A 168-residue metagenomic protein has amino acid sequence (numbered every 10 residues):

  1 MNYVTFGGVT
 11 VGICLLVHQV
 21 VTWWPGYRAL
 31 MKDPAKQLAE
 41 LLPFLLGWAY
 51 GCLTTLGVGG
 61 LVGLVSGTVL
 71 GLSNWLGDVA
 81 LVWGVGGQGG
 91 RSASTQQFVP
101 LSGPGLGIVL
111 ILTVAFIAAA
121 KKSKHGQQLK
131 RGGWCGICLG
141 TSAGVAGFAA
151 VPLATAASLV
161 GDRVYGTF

Functional and structural regions predicted by a protein language model:
M1-T5, R28-L53, K124-W134: Alpha-helical transmembrane segments and their helix-start/interface "positive-inside/aromatic belt" motifs in integral
G7-L30: N-terminal signal-anchor/start-transfer transmembrane helix
T22-L30, V114-H125: Membrane-water interface regions at transmembrane-helix termini and the short interhelical loops of multi-pass membrane
F44-S66, C135-G147: Hydrophobic alpha-helical membrane-insertion segments
G60-V79, A149-A157: Interfacial/capping segments of alpha-helical transmembrane domains
V85-L112: Hydrophobic alpha-helical transmembrane segments
L110-A118, G133-I137: Hydrophobic, membrane-inserted alpha-helices
T141-F168: Alpha-helical transmembrane segments of multi-pass integral membrane proteins, characterized by long hydrophobic
